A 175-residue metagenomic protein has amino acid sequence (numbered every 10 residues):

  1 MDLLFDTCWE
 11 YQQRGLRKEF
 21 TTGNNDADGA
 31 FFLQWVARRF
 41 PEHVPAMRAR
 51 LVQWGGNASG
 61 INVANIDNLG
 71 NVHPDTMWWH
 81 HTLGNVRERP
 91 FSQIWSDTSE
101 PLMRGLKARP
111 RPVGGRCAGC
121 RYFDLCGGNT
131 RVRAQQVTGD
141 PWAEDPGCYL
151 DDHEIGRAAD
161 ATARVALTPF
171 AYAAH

Functional and structural regions predicted by a protein language model:
M1-A46, N71-G128: C-terminal accessory region of radical SAM enzymes
M1-E19, V52-G55, V137-R157: A structural motif corresponding to the C-terminal lobe/cap of the Radical SAM core domain
R48-Q53, G70-V72, Q135: Intrinsically disordered, low-complexity segments enriched in polar/charged residues with Gly/Pro, especially when
N57-I61: Short, small/polar residue-rich loop motifs at catalytic or cofactor-binding pockets
I66-D67: Short, acidic, Ser/Thr-enriched surface-loop or helix-capping motifs
N85-V86, Q136, R164: Sparse recognition of residues in long alpha-helices and their boundaries
R111-A159: Cysteine-cluster motifs in flexible loop/terminal segments that predominantly coordinate metals
R164-H175: Short flanking/linker segments adjacent to small metal-binding domains or redox-active Cys/His motifs
